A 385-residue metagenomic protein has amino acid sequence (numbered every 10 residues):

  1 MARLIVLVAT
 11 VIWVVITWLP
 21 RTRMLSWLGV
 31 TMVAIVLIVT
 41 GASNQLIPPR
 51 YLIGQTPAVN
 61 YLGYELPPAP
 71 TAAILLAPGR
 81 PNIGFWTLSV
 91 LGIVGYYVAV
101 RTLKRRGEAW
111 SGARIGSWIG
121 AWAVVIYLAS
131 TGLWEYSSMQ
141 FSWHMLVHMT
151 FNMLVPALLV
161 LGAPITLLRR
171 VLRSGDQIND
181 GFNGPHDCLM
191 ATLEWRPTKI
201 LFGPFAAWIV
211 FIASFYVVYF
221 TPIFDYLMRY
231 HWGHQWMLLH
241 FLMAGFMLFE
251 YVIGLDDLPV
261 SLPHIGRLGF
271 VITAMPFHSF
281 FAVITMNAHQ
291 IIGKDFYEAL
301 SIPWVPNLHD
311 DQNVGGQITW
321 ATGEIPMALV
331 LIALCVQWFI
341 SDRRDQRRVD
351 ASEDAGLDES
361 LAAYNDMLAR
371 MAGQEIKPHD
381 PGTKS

Functional and structural regions predicted by a protein language model:
M1-S385: Alpha-helical membrane segments of multi-pass proteins
